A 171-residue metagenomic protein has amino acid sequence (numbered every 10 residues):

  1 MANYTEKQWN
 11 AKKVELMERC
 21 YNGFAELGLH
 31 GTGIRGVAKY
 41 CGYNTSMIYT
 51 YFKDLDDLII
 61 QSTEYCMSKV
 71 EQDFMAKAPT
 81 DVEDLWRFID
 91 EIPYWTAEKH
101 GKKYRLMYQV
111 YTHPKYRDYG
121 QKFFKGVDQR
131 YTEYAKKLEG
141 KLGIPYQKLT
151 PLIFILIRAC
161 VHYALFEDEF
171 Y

Functional and structural regions predicted by a protein language model:
M1-A11: N-terminal intrinsically disordered/low-complexity leader segments
E15, R19, G23-D57, Q61: Helix-turn-helix
I34, E64-E71: Short, basic, alpha-helical segments at the C-terminal edge of helix-turn-helix-like DNA-binding modules
Q61, F74-G101, Y146, L152-I153: Hydrophobic alpha-helical connector segments
A76, K115-G143, Q147, P151: Amphipathic alpha-helical packing segments from all-alpha helical-bundle domains
I92-P93, L106-Y111, I153-C160: Short alpha-helical scaffolding segments that buttress acidic/His motifs in well-ordered protein cores
A97-Q121, D168: Amphipathic alpha-helical segments used for helix-helix packing
I144-E167: Hydrophobic alpha-helical segments that form the core of small-molecule binding pockets and/or dimer interfaces
